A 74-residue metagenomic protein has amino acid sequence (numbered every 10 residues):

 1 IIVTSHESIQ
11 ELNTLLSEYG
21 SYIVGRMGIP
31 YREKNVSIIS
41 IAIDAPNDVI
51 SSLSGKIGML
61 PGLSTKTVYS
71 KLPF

Functional and structural regions predicted by a protein language model:
I1-F74: Long, contiguous binding/interaction regions
